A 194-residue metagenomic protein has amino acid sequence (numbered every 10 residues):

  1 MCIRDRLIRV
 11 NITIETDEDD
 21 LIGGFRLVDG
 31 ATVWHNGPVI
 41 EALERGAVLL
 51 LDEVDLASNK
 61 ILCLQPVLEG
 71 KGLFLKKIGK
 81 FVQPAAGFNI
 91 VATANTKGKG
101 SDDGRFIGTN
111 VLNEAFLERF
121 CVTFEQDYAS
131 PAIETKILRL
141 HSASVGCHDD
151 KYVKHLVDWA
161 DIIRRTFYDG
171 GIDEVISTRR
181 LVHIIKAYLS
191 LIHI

Functional and structural regions predicted by a protein language model:
R4-I192: C-terminal regulatory/interaction module of P-loop NTP-utilizing enzymes
